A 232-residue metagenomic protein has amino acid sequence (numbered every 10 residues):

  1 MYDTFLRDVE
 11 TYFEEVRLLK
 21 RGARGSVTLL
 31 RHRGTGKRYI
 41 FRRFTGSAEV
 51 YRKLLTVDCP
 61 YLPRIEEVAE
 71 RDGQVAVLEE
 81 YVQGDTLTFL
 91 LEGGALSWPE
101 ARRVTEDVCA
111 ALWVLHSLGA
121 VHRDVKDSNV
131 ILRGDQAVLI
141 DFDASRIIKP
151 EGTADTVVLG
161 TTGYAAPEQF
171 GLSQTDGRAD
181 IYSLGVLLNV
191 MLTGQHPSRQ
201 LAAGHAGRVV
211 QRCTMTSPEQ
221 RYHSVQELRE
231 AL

Functional and structural regions predicted by a protein language model:
V16-R52: ATP-binding glycine-rich loop module of kinase domains
D58-E67: Conserved HxN/HPN-centered segment at the entrance to the catalytic loop of eukaryotic protein kinase-like domains
D72-T86, L90: Conserved short submotifs of the Hanks-type protein kinase catalytic core that shape the nucleotide-binding pocket
V104-T105: Activation segment signature within eukaryotic-like protein kinase domains
H116-L132: Catalytic-loop of the protein kinase fold
D155-E168: Conserved activation segment of eukaryotic-like protein kinases, specifically the C-terminal portion of the activation
D180: Conserved catalytic-loop aspartate of Hanks-type protein kinases
R221: Conserved HRD-motif arginine in the catalytic loop of eukaryotic-like protein kinases
